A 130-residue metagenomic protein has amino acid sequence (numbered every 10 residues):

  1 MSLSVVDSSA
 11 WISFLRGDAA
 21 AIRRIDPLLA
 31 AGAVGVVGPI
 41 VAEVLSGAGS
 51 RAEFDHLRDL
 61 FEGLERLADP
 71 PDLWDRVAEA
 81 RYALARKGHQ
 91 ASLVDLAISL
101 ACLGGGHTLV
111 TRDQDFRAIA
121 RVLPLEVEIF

Functional and structural regions predicted by a protein language model:
M1-L3, L103-F130: Acidic, PIN/NYN-like endoribonuclease modules and their adjacent C-terminal/linker elements
M1-V36, L45-D59: Short, well-structured N-terminal submotif of metal-dependent ribonuclease cores
A10-W11, I40, L73, I98 (+1 more regions): Alpha-helix capping/helix-boundary segments
G17, V37, V94, R112: Replace "coordinates the UDP/GDP/TDP-sugar" with "coordinates nucleotide-activated sugar donors
E43-V44, R76, A118-I119: Phosphate- and divalent-cation-binding pockets in alpha/beta enzyme and binding domains that engage nucleotide-derived
R51-D55, L84, E126-F130: Short, hinge-like loop/turn segments at secondary-structure boundaries
E65-V110: Active-site neighborhoods of divalent-metal-dependent phosphate/nucleic-acid chemistry enzymes
